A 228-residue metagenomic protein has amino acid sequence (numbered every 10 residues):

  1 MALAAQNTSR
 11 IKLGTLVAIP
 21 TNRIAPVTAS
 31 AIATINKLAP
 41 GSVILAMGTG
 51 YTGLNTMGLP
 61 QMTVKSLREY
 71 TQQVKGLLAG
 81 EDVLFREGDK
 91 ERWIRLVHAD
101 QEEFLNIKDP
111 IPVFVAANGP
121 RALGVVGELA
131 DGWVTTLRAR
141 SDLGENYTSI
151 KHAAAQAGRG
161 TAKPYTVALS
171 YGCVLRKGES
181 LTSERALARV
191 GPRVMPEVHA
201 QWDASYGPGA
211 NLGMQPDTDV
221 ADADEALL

Functional and structural regions predicted by a protein language model:
M1-A2, A29-A33, V64, R68-K75 (+2 more regions): Generic structural signal for well-ordered alpha-helices, preferentially at hydrophobic/aromatic core positions
M1-A4, V17-N22, Y51-L54, L137-R138: Glycine-rich, proline-tolerant flexible connector loops at the mouths of alpha/beta enzymes
M1-L16, I111: N-terminal beta1-alpha1-beta2 module of alpha/beta enzyme domains
A2-S9, I32-V43, G127, Q156-T161: Acidic (Asp/Glu)-rich catalytic clusters
L13-L16, V43-M47, V113-A116, W133-T135 (+1 more regions): Hydrophobic faces of well-ordered beta-strands that scaffold small-molecule active sites in alpha/beta enzyme cores
T21-T34, Q61: Glycine-rich anion/phosphate-binding loops
P60, V64-E103, S149-L228: An alpha-helical appendage that flanks or caps ligand/catalytic pockets
I111-A154: Loop-centered beta-sheet repeat module
